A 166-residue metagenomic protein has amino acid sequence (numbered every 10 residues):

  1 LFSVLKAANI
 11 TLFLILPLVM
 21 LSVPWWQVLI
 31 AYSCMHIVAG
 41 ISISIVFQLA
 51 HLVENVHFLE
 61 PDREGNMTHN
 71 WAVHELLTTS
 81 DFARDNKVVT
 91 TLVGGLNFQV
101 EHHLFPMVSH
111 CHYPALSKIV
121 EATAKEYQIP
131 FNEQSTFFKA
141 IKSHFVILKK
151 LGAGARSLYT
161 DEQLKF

Functional and structural regions predicted by a protein language model:
L1-D81, T90-G94, S157-T160: Hydrophobic transmembrane alpha-helical segments that form the core helix bundle of multi-pass membrane enzymes
L1-F2, D62-R156: Membrane-embedded catalytic scaffold of the fatty acid hydroxylase/desaturase
